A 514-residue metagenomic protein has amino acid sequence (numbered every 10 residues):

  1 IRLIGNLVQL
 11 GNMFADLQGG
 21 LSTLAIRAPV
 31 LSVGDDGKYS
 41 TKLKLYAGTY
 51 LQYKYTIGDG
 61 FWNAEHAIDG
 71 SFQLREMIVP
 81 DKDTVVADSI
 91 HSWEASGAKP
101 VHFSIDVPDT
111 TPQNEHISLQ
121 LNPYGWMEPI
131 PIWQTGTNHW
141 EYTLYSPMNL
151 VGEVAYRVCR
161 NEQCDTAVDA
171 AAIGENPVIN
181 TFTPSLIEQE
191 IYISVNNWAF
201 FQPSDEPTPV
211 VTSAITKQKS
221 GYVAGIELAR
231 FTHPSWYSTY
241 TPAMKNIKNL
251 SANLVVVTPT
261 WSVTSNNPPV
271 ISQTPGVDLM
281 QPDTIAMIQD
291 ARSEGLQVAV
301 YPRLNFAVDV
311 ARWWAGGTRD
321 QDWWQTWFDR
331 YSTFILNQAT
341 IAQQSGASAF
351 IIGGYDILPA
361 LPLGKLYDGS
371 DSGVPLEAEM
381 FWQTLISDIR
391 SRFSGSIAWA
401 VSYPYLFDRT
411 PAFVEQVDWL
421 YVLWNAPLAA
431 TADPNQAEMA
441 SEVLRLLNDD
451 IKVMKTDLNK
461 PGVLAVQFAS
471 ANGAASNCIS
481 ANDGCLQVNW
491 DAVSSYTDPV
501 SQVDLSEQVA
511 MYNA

Functional and structural regions predicted by a protein language model:
I1-Y50, T56-V79, D106-V151, N161-T183: Aromatic-rich carbohydrate-binding modules that target alpha-glucans
R2, A224-L228, N253-P259, A299-P302 (+4 more regions): Structural recognition of the beta-strand scaffold that forms the well-ordered cores of secreted hydrolase catalytic
K82-E115, P184-K217: Compositionally biased low-complexity segments at domain edges in trafficked proteins and select soluble regulators
P203-I247: Boundary/entry segment of secreted carbohydrate-active catalytic domains
P209-Q218, L250-V270, P282-Y367: Substrate-binding cleft and catalytic face of glycoside hydrolase catalytic domains, especially the flexible beta-alpha
H233-K248, F328-I341, P404-F413, A510-A514: Short, acidic/polar
S265-Q273, T318-D322, L366-S372, D433-M439 (+1 more regions): A solvent-exposed, charged loop/short amphipathic helix patch at secondary-structure junctions
L279-Q281, A286-M287, S293-Q297, Y301 (+5 more regions): Glycoside hydrolase catalytic-domain groove-lining segments
